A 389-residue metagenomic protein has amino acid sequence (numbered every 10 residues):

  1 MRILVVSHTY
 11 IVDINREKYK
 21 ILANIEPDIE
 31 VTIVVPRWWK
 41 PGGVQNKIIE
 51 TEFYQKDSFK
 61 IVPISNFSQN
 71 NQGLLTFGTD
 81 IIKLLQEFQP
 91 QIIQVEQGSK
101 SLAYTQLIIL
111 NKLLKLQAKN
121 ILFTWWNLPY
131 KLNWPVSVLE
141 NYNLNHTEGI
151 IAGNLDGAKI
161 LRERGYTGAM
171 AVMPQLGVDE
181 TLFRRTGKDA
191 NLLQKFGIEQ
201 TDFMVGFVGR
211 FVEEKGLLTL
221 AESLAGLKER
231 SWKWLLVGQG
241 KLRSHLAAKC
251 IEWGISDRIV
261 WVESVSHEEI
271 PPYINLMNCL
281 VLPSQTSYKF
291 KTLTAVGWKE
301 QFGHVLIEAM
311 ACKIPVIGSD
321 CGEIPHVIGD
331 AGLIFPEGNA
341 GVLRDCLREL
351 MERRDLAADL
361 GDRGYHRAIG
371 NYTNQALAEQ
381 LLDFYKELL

Functional and structural regions predicted by a protein language model:
M1-F59: N-terminal subdomain of nucleotide-sugar transferases
H8-I11, G98-L102, L110-W134, H146-G149 (+2 more regions): A short, histidine- and acid-enriched strand-loop-helix "catalytic/donor-clamping" loop that lines the nucleotide-sugar
S137, L144-D189, H304: Donor nucleotide-sugar binding/catalytic pocket of nucleotide-sugar-dependent glycosyltransferases
K195, E199-F203, L217-W261, E268 (+1 more regions): A conserved nucleotide-sugar
N275-K299, I314: Acidic donor-binding loop of glycosyltransferase active sites
W298, L306, A311, P315-G318: Short hydrophobic beta-strand element within catalytic cores of glycosyltransferases and related nucleotide-activated
G318-D320, D330-A340, E349-R354: Conserved acidic donor-binding segment of nucleotide-sugar-dependent glycosyltransferases
E349, L356-N371, L377, L382-D383: A short, well-ordered alpha-helix in the C-terminal region of glycosyltransferases
